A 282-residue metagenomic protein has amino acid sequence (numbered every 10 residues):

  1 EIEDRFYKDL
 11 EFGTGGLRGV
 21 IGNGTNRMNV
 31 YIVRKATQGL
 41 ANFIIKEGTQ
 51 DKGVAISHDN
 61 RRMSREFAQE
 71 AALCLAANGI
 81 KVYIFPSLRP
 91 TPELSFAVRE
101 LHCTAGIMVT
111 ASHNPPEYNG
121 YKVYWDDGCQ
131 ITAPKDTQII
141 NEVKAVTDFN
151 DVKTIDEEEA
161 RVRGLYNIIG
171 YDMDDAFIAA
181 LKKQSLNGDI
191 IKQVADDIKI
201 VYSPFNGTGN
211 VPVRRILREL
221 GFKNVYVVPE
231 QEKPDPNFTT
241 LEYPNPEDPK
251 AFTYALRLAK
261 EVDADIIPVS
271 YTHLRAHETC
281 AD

Functional and structural regions predicted by a protein language model:
E1-A71, I169-D197, T208: An N-terminal, well-structured beta->alpha segment
I2-F6, L10, N119-A251: Gly/Ser/Thr-enriched, mixed-charge loops and adjacent short helices that form phosphate/oxyanion-binding elements
L17-G19, G24-N26, R61, R89-P90 (+5 more regions): Short, glycine-/Ser/Thr-/acidic-enriched flexible segments
T49-D126: Ferredoxin-reductase
T91-L101, T240-R257: Glycine-rich, anion-gripping cofactor-binding loops and their flanking helix/strand elements in enzyme active sites
H102, K260-D263: Glycine-rich phosphate-binding loop signature in dinucleotide/nucleotide-binding domains
T104-M108, V201, D265-V269: Short glycine-aspartate micro-motif
T272-T279: Conserved small/polar residues in nucleotide/adenosyl-binding loops
